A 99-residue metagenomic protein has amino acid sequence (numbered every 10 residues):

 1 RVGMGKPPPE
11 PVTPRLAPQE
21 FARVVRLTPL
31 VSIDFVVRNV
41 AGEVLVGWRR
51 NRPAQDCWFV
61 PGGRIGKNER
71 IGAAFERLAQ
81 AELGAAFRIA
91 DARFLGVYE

Functional and structural regions predicted by a protein language model:
R1-D34, V40: Acidic, metal-coordinating catalytic segment for phosphate/diphosphate chemistry, firing primarily on the Nudix
R1-P8, R70-A79, A86, A90: Short N-terminal secondary-structure initiator segments
T28-S32, Q55, V60, I89: Short connector loops at helix/strand junctions that flank enzyme active sites, especially segments positioning acidic
V31, G84-E99: Active-site segment of metal-dependent pyrophosphate-handling enzymes, primarily the Nudix hydrolase catalytic core
V36, P61, L95: Residues in well-ordered beta-strands of folded domains
N39, W48, G96: Pocket-edge structural micro-motifs
E43-E82: Conserved Nudix-box catalytic region and its N-terminal flanking loop in Nudix hydrolases and closely related
